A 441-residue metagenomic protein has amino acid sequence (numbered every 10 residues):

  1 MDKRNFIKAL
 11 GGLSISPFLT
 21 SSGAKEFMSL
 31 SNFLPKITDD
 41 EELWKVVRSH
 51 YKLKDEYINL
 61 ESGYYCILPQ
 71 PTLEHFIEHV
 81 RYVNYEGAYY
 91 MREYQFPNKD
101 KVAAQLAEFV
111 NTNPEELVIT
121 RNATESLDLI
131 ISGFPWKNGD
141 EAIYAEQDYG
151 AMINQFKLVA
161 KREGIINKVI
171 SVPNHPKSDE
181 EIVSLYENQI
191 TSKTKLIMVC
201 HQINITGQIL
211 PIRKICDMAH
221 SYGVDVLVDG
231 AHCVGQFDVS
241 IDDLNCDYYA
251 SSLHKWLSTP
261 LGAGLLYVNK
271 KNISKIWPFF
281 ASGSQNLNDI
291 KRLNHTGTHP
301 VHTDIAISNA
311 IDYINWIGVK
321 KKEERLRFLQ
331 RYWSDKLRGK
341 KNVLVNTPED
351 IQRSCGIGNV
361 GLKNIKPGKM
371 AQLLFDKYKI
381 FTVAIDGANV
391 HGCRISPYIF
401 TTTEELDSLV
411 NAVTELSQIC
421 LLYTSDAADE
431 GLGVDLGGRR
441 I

Functional and structural regions predicted by a protein language model:
D2-F27, D429, V434-G438: N-terminal export signals
G87-E125, L326: Conserved N-terminal alpha-helix of the aminotransferase class I/II PLP-enzyme fold
V102-Q105, N309-N346: Conserved PLP-dependent catalytic core of the aminotransferase class-I/II
E115-E116, G133-N154: Conserved PLP-anchoring active-site segment centered on the Schiff-base-forming lysine
I166, K177-A231, G235: Active-site phosphate-binding strand-loop segment of PLP-dependent enzymes
L244-S284: Active-site PLP attachment segment
R327-R331, K340-K377: Conserved PLP-binding catalytic core of the aspartate aminotransferase-like
Y423-A428: Conserved small/polar residues in nucleotide/adenosyl-binding loops
